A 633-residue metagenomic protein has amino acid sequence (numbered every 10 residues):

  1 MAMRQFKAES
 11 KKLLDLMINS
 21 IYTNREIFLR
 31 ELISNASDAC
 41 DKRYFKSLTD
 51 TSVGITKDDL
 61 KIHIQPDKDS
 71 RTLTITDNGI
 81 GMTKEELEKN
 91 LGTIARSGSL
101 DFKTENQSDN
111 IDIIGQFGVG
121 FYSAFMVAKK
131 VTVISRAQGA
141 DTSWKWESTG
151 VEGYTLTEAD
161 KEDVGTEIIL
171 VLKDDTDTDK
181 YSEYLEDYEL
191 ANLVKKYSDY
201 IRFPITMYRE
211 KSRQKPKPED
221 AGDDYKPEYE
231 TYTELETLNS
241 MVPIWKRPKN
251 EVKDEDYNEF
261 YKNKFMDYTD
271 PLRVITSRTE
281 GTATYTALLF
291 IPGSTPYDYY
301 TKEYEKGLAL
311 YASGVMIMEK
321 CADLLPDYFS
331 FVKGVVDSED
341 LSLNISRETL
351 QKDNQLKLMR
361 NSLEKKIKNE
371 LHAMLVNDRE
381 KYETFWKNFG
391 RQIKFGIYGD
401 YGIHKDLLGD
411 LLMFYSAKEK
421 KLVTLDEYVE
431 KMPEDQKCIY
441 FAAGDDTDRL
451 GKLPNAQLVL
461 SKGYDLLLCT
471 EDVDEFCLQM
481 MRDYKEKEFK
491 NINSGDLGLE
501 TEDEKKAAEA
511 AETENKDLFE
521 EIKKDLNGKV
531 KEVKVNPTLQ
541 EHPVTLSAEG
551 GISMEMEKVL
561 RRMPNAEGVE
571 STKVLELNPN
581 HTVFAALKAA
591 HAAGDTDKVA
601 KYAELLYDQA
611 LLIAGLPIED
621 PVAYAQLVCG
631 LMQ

Functional and structural regions predicted by a protein language model:
M1-Y184, N192, K215: GHKL (Bergerat-fold) ATPase N-terminal catalytic module, capturing the glycine-rich phosphate-binding loop and acidic
I113, I134-G153, K173-Q633: GHKL/Bergerat-fold ATPase module in large chromosome/replication-associated machines
